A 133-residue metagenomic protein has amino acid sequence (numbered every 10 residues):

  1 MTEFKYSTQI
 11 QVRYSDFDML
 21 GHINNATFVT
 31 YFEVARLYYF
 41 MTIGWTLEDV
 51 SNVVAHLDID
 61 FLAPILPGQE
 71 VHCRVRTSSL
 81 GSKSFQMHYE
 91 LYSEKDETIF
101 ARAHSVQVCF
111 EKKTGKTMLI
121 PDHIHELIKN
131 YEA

Functional and structural regions predicted by a protein language model:
M1-H56, E111-A133: Hot-dog-fold acyl-thioester-processing enzymes
T2-T8, F61, L66-P67, S78-A133: HotDog/MaoC-like acyl-thioester-processing domains
R13, R36, R74-R76, R102: Arginine residue identity/basic-tract feature
Y39-F85: Hydrophobic beta-strand-centered segment that forms part of the acyl-chain substrate-binding groove
